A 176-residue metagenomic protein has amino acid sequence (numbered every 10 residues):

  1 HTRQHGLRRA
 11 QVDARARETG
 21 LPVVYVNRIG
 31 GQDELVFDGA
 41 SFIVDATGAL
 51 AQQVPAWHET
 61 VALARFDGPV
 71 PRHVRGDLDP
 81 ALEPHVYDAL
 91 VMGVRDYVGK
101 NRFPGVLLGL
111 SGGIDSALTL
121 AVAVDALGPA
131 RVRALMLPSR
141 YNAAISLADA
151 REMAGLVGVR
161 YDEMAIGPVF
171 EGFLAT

Functional and structural regions predicted by a protein language model:
H1-E59: CN hydrolase (nitrilase-like) catalytic-core segments centered on the catalytic cysteine and neighboring Lys/Glu
R17-E18, A121-L127, L156-V157: Alpha-helix C-terminal capping segments
L21, F103, V159: Short glycine/serine/threonine/alanine-rich loop segments
A51-Q52, E59-V91: Catalytic P-loop NTP-binding/switch module of NTPases
H58-R65, R131-M136, R140-T176: A conserved beta-strand->alpha-helix junction
H85-L107: Phosphate/ATP-binding catalytic cores across multiple sugar-kinase/actin-like superfamilies, primarily ASKHA
P104-L110, I114-R151: ATP-dependent adenylation/pyrophosphate-handling site
